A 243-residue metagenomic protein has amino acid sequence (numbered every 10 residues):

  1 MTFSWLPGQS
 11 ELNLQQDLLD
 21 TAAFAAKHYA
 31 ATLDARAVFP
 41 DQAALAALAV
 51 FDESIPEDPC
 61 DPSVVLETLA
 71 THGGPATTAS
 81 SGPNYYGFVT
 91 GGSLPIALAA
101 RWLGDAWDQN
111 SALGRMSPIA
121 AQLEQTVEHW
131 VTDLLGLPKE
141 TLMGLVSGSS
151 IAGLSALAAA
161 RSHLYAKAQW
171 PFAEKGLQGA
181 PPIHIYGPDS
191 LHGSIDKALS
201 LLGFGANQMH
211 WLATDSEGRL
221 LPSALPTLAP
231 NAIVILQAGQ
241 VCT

Functional and structural regions predicted by a protein language model:
T2-E140: N-terminal entrance/gating region of PLP-dependent enzymes' catalytic architecture
T90-G104, D108-I233: PLP-dependent aspartate aminotransferase-fold enzymes
L221, Q237-T243: Active-site core of PLP-dependent enzymes with the aminotransferase class I/II
